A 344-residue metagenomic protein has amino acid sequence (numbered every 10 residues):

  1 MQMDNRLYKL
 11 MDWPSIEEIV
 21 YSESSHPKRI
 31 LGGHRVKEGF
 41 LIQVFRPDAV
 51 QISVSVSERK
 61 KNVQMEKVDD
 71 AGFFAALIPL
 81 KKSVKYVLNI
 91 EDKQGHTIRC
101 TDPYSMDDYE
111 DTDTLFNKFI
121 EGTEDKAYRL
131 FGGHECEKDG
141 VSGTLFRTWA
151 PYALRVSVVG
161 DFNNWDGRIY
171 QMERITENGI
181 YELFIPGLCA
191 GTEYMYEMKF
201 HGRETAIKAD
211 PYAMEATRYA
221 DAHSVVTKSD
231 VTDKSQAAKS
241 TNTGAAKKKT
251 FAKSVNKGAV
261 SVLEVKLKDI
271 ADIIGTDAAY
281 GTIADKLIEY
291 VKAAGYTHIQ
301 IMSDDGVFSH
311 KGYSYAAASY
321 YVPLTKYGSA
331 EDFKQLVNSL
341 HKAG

Functional and structural regions predicted by a protein language model:
M1-K37, K60, V68-R147, I175-G275 (+1 more regions): The feature marks proteins involved in alpha-glucan
V44, T148, Y196, V265 (+4 more regions): Conserved, mostly hydrophobic/aromatic
F45-Q51, W149-V156: Short proline/glycine-enriched turn/loop motifs at strand-loop junctions of beta-rich domains
I52-V54, V156-V158, Y194: Short beta-strand elements bearing conserved aromatic residues within extracellular beta-rich modules
V56-N62, K93, D161-D166, H201: Change "in extracellular beta-sheet-rich domains … of secreted and cell-surface proteins" to "in beta-sheet-rich domains
V159, K266-K268, M302, P323: Conserved residues at the C-terminal ends of beta-strands
V260, K292-I299, H341-G344: Loop/turn elements at helix/coil->beta-strand transitions in domains of secreted/extracellular proteins
G275-A278, E289-K334: Aromatic-lined carbohydrate-binding/catalytic grooves of carbohydrate-active enzymes
